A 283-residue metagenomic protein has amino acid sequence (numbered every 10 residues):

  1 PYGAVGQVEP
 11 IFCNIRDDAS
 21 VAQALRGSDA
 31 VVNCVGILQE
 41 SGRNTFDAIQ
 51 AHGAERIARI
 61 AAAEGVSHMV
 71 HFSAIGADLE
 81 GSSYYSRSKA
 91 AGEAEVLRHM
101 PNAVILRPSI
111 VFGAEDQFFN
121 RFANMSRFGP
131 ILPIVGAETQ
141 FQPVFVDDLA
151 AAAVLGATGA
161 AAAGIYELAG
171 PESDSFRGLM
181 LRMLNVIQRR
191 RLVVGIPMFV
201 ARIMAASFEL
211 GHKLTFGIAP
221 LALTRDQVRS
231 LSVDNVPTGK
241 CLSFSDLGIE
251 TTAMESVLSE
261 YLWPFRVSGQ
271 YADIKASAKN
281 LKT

Functional and structural regions predicted by a protein language model:
Y2-E64, I75-G81: NAD(P)H-binding glycine-rich loop region in Rossmannoid oxidoreductase-like domains and their noncatalytic homologs
V5, F122-G136: A short C-terminal helix-loop "cap" of Rossmann-like NAD(P)-dependent dehydrogenase/epimerase domains
D47-A54, V70, K89, Q142: Short alpha-helix in the Rossmann-fold core of NAD(P)-dependent oxidoreductases
R56, Q117-F118, G136-T158, G164-E167 (+1 more regions): Substrate-positioning beta->alpha
S73, E93-N120, N124: Conserved beta-loop-beta element that borders a ligand/cofactor-binding pocket
Q140-D147, Y166-V186, G195-A206, E250-T252: Substrate-binding strand-loop-helix patch in Rossmann-like NAD(P)-dependent oxidoreductase/epimerase domains
F199-T283: A hydrophobic C-terminal alpha-helical subdomain
